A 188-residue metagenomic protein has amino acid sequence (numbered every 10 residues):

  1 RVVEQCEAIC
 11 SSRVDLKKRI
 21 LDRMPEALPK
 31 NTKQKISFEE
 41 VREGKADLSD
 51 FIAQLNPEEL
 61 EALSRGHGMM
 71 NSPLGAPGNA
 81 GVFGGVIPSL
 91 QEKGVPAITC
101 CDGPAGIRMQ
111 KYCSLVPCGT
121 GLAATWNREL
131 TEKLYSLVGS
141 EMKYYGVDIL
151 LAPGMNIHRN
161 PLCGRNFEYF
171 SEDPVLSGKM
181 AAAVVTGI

Functional and structural regions predicted by a protein language model:
R1-I188: Glycoside hydrolase catalytic-domain context in secreted enzymes
